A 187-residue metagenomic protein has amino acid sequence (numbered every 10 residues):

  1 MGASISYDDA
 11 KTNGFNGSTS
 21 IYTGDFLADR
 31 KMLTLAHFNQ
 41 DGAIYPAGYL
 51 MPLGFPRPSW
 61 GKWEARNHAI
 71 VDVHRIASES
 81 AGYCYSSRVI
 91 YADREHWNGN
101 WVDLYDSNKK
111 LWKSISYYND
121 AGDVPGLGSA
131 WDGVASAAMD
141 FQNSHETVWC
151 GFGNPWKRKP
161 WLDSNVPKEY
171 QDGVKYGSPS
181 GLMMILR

Functional and structural regions predicted by a protein language model:
M1-F15, K62-S164: Gly/Pro-enriched, hydrophobic low-complexity segments that function as extracytoplasmic propeptides/linkers
M1-N67, S78, Y170-R187: Flexible, processing/modification-adjacent segments and terminal tails in exported/periplasmic/extracellular proteins
N154-S180: A short, terminal or domain-edge coil/loop segment
